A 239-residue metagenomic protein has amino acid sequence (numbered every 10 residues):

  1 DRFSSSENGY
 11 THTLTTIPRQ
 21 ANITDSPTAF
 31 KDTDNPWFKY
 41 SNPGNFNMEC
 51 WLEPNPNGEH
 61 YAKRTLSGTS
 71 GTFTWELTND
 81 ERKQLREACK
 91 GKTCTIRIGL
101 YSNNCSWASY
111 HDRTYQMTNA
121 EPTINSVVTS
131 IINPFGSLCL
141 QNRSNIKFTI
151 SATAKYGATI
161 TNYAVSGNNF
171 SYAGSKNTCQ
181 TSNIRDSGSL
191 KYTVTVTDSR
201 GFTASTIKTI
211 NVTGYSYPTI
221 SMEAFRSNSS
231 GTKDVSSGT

Functional and structural regions predicted by a protein language model:
R2, I98-S102, V196-D198: Conserved structural position at the C-terminal beta-strand of extracellular beta-sandwich adhesion modules
F3-T15, C105-T118, F202-V212: Edge beta-strands of extracellular beta-sandwich domains
T15-I23, Q116-V128, N211-I220: Extracellular interdomain linker/stem segments of modular secreted and single-pass surface proteins
D25-T33, I131-N145, R226-G238: Short, solvent-exposed loop/linker segments at the N-terminal edge of repeated beta-sheet extracellular domains
F38-N45, S144-G157, T239: Acidic, Ser/Thr
N47-G58, S151-G174: Change to "...patches in solvent-exposed regions of secreted, membrane-anchored, or virion-exposed structural
K63-T69, N168-N177: Short beta-strand segments within Ig-like beta-sandwich modules, predominantly Fibronectin type-III
L77-T95, Q180-S189: Surface-exposed, short loops/turns at beta-strand junctions within beta-sandwich domains
